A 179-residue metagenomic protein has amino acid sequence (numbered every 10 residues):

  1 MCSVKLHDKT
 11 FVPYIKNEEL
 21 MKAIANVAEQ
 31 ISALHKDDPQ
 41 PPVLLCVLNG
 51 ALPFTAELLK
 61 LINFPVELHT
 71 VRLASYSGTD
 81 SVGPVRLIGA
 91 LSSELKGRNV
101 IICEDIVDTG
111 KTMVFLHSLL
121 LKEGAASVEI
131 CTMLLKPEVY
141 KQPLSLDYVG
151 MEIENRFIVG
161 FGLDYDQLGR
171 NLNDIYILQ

Functional and structural regions predicted by a protein language model:
M1-Q179: PRPP-associated nucleotide enzymes
